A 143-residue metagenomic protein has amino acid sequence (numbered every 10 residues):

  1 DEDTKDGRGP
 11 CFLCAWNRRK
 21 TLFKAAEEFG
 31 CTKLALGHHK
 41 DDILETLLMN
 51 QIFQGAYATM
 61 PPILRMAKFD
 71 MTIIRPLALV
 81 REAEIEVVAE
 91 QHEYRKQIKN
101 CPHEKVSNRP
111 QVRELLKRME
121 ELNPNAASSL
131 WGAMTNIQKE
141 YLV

Functional and structural regions predicted by a protein language model:
D1-K5: A conserved beta-strand->alpha-helix junction
D6-E84, L130, L142: Active-site adenylate/phosphate-handling loop in enzymes that bind or generate adenylated species
K68-I73, E82-H103: A short, charged helix-loop
Y94-V143: The feature marks non-catalytic terminal segments
